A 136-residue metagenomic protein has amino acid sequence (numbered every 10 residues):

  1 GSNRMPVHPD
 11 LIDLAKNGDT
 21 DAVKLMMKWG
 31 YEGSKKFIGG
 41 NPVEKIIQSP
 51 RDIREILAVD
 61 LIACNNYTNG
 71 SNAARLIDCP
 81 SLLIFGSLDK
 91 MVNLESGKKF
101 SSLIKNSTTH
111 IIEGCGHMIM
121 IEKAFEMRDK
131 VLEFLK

Functional and structural regions predicted by a protein language model:
G1-T20: Flexible "cap/lid" loop of the alpha/beta hydrolase fold
D10, L25, E44-K45, V59-A63 (+2 more regions): Alpha-helical elements of Rossmann-like donor-binding domains used by nucleotide-donor carbohydrate transfer enzymes
L14-L76: Conserved alpha/beta-hydrolase catalytic His-Asp/Glu region
A15, D89-V92, G116-I119: Glycosyltransferase donor-binding loop in the core domain
D52, V92-E95, E122: Residue-level signal for the nucleotide or nucleotide-sugar donor/cofactor binding architecture
I77, L83-F85, D89: Short beta-strand/loop motif that positions the catalytic acidic residue of the alpha/beta-hydrolase fold
C79, N93-S102: Short alpha-helix in the alpha/beta-hydrolase fold that links the catalytic acid
S107-K136: Catalytic active-site module of serine/aspartate enzymes centered on a nucleophile-bearing elbow/loop
